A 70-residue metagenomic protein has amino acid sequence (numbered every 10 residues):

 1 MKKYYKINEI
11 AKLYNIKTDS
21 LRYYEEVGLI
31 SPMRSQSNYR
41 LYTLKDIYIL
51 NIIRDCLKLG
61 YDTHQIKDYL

Functional and structural regions predicted by a protein language model:
K2-L13, S31, L44-L70: Arg/Lys-rich, alpha-helical DNA-contact motif
Y14-K17, L21: Helix-turn-helix DNA-binding helix
L21-R22, I53: Short, hydrophobic-biased segments on the C-terminal half of alpha helices that form "recognition helices"
I30-S37: Beta-hairpin "wing" of winged helix-turn-helix
N38-L44: Minor-groove-contacting beta-hairpin "wing" of winged helix-turn-helix DNA-binding domains
